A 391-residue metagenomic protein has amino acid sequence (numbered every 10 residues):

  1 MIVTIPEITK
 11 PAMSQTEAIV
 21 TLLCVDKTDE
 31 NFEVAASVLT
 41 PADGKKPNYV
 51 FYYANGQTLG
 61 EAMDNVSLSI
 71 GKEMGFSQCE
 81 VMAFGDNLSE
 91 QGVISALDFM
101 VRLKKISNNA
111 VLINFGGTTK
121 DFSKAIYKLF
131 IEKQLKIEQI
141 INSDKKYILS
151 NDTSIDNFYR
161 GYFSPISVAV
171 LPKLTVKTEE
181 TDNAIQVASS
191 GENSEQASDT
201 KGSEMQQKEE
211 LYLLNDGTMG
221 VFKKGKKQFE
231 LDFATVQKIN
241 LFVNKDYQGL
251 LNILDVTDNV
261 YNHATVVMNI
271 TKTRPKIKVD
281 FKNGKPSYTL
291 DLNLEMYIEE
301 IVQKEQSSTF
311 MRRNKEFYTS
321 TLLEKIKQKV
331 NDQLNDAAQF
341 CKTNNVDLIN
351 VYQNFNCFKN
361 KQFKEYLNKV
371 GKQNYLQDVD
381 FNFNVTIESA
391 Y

Functional and structural regions predicted by a protein language model:
M1-Y391: Membrane-proximal alpha-helical signals and transmembrane carboxylates
